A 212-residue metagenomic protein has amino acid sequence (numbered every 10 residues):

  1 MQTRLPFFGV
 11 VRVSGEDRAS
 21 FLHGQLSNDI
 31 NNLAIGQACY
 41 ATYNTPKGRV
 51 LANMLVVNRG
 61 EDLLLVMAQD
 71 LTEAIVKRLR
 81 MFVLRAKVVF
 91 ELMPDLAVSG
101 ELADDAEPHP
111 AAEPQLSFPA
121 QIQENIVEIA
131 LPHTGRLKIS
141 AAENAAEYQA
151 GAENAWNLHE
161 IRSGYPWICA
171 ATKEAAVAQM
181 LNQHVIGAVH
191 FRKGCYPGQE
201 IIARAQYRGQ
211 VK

Functional and structural regions predicted by a protein language model:
M1-K212: Basic, glycine/lysine-rich polyanion-binding surfaces/domains
